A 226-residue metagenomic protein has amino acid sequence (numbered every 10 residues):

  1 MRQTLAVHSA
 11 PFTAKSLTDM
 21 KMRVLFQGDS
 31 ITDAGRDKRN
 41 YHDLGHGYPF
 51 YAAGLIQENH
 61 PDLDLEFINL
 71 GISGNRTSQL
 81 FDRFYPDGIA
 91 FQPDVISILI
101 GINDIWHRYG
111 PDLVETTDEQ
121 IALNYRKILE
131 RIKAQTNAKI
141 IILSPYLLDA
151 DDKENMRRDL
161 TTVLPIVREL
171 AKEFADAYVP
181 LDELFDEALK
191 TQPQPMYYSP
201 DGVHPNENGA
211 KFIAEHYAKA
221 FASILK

Functional and structural regions predicted by a protein language model:
R2-S73, Y85-Q92: Serine-esterase "nucleophile elbow" of acetyl-processing enzymes
H8, T18, Y51-E66, Q79-K226: Alpha-helical cap/lid subdomain in secreted, periplasmic, or secretory-pathway luminal O-acyl-processing enzymes
